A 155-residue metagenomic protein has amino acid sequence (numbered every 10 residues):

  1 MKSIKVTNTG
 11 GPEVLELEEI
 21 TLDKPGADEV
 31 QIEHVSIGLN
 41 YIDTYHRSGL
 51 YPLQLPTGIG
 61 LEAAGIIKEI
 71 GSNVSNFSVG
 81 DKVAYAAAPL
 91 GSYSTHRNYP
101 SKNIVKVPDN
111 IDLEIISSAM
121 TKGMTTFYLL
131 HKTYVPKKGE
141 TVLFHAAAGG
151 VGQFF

Functional and structural regions predicted by a protein language model:
E16, D28, L61, S101 (+1 more regions): Exposed loop/turn and edge beta-strand positions of beta-sandwich/beta-sheet ligand-binding modules
L17-L22, A64-I66, H96-N98, I104: Conserved hydrophobic/aromatic beta-strand scaffold that supports enzyme active sites
T21-G38, L50-G91: Glycine-rich beta-strand-centered segment in the early N-terminal region that forms part of a ligand/cofactor-binding
I42-R47: Cytochrome P450 core scaffold surrounding the K-helix E-X-X-R motif and the conserved "meander" helix-loop region
Y85-A146: NAD(P)H dinucleotide-binding glycine-rich loop of Rossmann-like/cofactor-binding domains, especially the beta1-alpha1
A148, G152: N-terminal Rossmann NAD(P)H-binding glycine-rich loop of SDR-like oxidoreductase domains
